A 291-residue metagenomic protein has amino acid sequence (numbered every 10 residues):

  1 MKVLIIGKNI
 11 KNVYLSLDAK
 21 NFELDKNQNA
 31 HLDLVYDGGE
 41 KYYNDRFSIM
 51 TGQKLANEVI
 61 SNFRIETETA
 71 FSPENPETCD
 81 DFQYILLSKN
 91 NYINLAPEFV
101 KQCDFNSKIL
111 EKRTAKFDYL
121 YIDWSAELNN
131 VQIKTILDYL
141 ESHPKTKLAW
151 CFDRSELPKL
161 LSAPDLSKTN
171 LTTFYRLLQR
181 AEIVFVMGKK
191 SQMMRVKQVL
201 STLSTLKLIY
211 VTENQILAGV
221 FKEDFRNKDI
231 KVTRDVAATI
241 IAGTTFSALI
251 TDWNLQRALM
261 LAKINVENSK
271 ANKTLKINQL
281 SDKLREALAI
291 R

Functional and structural regions predicted by a protein language model:
M1-D37, N44-V236, T251-R291: Ribokinase/PfkB-type carbohydrate-kinase core domain
A248: Internal, well-ordered alpha/beta segment that forms a basic, Gly-enriched binding/recognition surface
